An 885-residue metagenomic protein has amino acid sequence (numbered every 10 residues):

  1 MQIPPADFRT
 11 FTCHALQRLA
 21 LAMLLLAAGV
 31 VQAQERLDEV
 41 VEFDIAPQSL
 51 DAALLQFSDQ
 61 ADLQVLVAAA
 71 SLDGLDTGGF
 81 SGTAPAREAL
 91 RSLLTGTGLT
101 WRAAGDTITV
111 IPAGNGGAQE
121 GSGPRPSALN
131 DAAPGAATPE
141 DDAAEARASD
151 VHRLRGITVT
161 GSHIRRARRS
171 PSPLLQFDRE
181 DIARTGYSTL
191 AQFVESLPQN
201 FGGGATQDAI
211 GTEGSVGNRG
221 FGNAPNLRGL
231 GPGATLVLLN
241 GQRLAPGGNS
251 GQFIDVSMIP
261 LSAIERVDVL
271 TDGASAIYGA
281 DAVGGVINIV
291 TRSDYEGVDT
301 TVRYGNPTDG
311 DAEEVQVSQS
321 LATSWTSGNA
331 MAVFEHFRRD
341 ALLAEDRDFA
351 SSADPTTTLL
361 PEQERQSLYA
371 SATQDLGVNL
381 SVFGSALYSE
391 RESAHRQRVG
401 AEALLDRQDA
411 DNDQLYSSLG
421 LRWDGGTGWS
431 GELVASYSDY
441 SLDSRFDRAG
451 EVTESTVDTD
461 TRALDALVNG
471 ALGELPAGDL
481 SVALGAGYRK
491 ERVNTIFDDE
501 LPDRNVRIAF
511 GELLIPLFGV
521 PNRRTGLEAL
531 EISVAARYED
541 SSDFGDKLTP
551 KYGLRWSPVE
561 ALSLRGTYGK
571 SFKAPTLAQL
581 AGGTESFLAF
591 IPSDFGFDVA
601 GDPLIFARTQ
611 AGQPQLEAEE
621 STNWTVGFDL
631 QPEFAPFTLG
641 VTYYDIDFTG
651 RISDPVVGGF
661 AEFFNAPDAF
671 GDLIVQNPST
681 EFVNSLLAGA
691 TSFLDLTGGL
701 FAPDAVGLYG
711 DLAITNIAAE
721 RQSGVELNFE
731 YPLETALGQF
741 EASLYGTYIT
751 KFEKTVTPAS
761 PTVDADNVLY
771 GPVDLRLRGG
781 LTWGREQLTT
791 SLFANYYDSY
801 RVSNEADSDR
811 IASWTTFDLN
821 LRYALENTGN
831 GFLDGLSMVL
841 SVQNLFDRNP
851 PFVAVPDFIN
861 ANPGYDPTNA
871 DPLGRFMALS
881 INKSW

Functional and structural regions predicted by a protein language model:
Q34-E42, Q64-T77, R155-A191, G247 (+1 more regions): N-terminal periplasmic "start-of-domain" segments of outer-membrane beta-barrel proteins
L54, A113-A183: Short, acidic, small-residue-rich periplasmic hinge/interaction motif at the N-terminus of Gram-negative outer-membrane
T109-V110, G156, A191-S196, N223-N226 (+3 more regions): N-terminal periplasmic accessory domains that precede and gate Gram-negative outer-membrane beta-barrel machines
A146, R166, E195-R243: Extracytoplasmic beta-strand/coil segments of soluble accessory domains associated with Gram-negative outer-membrane
Q242-T271: Short acidic/polar hinge/loop motifs at secondary-structure boundaries that mediate gating or recognition
D294-G297, G310, T326-S327, L376-S381 (+8 more regions): Short loop/turn motifs that connect adjacent beta-strands in outer-membrane beta-barrel proteins
E296-D299, D309-S430, A435-Y437, L530-S533: Transmembrane beta-barrel wall of Gram-negative outer-membrane proteins
D647-G650, T750-E753, N795-R801, Y823-W885: C-terminal beta-signal and adjacent terminal beta-strands/loops of Gram-negative outer-membrane beta-barrel proteins
